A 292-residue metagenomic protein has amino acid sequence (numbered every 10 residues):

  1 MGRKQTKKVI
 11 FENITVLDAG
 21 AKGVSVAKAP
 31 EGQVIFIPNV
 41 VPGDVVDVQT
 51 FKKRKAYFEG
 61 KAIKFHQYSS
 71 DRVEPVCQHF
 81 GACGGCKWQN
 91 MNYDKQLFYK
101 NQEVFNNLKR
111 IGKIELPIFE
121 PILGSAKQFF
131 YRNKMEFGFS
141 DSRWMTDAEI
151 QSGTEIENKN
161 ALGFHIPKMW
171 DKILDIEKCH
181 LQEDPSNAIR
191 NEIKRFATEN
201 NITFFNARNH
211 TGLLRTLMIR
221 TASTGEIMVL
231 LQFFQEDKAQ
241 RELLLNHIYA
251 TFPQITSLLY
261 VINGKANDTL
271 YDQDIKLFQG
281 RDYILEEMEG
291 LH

Functional and structural regions predicted by a protein language model:
G2-H292: Accessory RNA-recognition modules of RNA-modification enzymes
